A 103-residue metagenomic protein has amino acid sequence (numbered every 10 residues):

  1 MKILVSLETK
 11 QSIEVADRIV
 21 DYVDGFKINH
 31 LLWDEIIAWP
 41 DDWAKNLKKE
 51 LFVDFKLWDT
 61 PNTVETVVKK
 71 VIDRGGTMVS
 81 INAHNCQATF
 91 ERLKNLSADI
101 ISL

Functional and structural regions predicted by a protein language model:
M1, V5-V15, W33-E35, A98: Short, compositionally biased "basic patch" segments
I3-L7, D24-I28, L51-F55, V79-I81 (+1 more regions): Hydrophobic faces of well-ordered beta-strands that scaffold small-molecule active sites in alpha/beta enzyme cores
E8-I19, P61-K70: Short, acidic/polar
A16-Y22, I37-K48, K69-D73, R92-S97: Acidic (Asp/Glu)-rich catalytic clusters
L32-A38, Q87: Acidic-and-aromatic substrate-binding clefts and catalytic sites of carbohydrate-active enzymes
D41-E65: Short hydrophobic interaction/assembly module
D59-L103: Conserved anion-binding
